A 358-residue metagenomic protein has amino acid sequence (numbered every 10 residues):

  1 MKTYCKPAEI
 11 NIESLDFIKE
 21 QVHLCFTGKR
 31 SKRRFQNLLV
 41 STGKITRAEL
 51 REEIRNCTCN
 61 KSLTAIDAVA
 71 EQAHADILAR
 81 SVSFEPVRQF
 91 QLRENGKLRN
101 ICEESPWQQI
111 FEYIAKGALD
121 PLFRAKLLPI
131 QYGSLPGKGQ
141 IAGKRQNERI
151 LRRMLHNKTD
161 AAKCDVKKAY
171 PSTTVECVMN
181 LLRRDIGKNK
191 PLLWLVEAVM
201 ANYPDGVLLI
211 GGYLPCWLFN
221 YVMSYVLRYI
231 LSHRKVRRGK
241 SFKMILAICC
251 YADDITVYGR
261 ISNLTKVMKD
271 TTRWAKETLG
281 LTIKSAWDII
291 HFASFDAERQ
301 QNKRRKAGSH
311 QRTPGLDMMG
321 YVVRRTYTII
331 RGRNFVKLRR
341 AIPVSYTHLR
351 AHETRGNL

Functional and structural regions predicted by a protein language model:
M1-Q72: Non-catalytic, polymerase-adjacent accessory regions of viral genome-replication enzymes
Y4, A8, E112, K116-T174: Active-site-proximal segment of RNA-dependent polymerases
E52, N56, E85-I110, K126-K138 (+1 more regions): Short, conserved non-catalytic motifs in the polymerase core
I77, R149-T271, K276, T313-G315: Conserved polymerase palm-domain catalytic core
A247-C250, V257-S345: Polymerase palm active-site segment centered on the conserved acidic dipeptide of motif C
T347-T354: Conserved small/polar residues in nucleotide/adenosyl-binding loops
